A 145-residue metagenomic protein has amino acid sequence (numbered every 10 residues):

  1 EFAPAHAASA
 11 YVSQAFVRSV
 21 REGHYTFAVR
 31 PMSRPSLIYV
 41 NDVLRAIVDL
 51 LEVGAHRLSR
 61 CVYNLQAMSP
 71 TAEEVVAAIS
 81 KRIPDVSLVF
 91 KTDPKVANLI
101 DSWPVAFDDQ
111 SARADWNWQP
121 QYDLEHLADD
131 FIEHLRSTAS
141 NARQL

Functional and structural regions predicted by a protein language model:
E1-R34, V40: NAD(P)-dependent short-chain dehydrogenase/reductase
A28-M32, S36-L145: C-terminal substrate-binding subdomain of Rossmann-fold SDR/epimerase-dehydratase oxidoreductases
